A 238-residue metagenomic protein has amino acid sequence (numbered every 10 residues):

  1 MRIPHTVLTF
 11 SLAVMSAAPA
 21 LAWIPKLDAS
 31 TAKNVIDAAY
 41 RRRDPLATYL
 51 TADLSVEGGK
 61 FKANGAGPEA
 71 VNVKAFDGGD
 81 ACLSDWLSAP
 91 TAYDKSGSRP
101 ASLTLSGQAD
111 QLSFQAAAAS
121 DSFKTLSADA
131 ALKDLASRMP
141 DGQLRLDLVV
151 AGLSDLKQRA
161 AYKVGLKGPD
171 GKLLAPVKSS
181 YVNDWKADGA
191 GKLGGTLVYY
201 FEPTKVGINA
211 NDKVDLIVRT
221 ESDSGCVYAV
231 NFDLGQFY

Functional and structural regions predicted by a protein language model:
M1-L8: Bacterial N-terminal signal peptides that target proteins for export
S11-V14: Repetitive helical segments and hydrophobic/amphipathic motifs
A17-P19: N-terminal signal peptide c-region/cleavage motif recognized by signal peptidases
W23-Y238: Conserved functional micro-motifs across diverse proteins
